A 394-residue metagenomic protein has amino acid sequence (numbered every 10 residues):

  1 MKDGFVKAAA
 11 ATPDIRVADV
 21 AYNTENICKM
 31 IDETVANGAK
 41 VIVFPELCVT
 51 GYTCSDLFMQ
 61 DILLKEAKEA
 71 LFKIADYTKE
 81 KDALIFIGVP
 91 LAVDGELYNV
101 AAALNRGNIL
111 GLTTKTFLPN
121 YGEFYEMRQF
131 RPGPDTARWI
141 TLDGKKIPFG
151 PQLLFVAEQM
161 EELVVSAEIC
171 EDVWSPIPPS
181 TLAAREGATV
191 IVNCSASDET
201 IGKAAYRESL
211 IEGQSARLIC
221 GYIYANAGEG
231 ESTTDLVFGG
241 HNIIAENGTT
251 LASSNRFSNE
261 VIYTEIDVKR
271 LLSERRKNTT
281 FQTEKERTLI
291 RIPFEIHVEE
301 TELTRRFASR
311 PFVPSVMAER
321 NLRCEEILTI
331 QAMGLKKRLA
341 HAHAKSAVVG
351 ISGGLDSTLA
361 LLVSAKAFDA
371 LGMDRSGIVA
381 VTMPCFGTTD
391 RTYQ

Functional and structural regions predicted by a protein language model:
M1-G350, L361-L362, K366-R375: Enzyme catalytic cores with a strong preference for nitrogen-chemistry domains
K336, D374-S376, F386-Q394: Core alpha/beta nucleotide-donor-binding catalytic domains of modification enzymes
G353: Walker A/P-loop nucleotide-binding motif
S357-A360, T389-R391: Short glycine/serine/threonine-rich phosphate/pyrophosphate-binding segments that cradle anionic phosphate groups
A380-T382: Short internal beta-strands
